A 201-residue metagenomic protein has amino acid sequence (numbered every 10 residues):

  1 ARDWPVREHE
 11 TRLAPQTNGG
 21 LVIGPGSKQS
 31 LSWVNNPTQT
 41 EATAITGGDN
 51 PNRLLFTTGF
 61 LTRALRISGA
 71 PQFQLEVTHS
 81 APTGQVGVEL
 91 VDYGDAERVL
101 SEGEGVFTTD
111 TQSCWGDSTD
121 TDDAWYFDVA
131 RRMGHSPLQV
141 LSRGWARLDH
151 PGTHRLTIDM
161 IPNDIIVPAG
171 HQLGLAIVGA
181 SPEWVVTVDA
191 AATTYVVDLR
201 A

Functional and structural regions predicted by a protein language model:
A1-A201: C-terminal, loop-rich substrate-recognition/catalytic regions characterized by aromatic stacking residues
